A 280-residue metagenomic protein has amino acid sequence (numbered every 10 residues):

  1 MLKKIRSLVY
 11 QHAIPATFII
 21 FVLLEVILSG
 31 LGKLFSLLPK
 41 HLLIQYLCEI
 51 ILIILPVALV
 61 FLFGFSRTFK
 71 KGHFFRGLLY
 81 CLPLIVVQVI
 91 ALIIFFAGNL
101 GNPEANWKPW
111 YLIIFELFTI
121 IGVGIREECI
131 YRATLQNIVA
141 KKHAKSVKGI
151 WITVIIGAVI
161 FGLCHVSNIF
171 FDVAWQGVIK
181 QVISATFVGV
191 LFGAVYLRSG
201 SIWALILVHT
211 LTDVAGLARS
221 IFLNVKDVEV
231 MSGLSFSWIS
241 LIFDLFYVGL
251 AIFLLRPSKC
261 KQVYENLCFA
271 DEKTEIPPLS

Functional and structural regions predicted by a protein language model:
M1-V9: Short, Lys/Arg-rich, polar N-terminal cytosolic tail immediately upstream of the first transmembrane signal-anchor
H12-G64, F74-I90, F95, P103-N106 (+3 more regions): Alpha-helical transmembrane segments in multi-pass membrane proteins
F21-G30, V86-F95, A158-S167, T210-F222: Aromatic-anchored segments of alpha-helical transmembrane domains
V26, V178-F236: Functionally important transmembrane alpha-helices
A58-T68, I93-G98, L197-R198, I252-K259: Structural signal for the C-terminal ends of transmembrane alpha-helices and the immediately following loop
S66-R76, A140-K148, A174-W175, Y196-L197: Membrane-interface helix-boundary motifs at transmembrane edges
C129-I156, A194-S201: Membrane-interface helix/loop boundary segments of multi-pass membrane proteins
T210-S280: C-terminal membrane module of polytopic membrane proteins
